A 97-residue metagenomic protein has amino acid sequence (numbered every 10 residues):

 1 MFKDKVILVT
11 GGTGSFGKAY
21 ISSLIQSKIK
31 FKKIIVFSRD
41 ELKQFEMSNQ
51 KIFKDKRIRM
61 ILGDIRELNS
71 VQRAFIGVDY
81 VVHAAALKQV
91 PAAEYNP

Functional and structural regions predicted by a protein language model:
K3-D4, F31: Phosphate-coordination loops involved in phosphoryl transfer and adenosine-cofactor binding
K5-Q26: N-terminal Rossmann NAD(P)H-binding glycine-rich loop of SDR-like oxidoreductase domains
L8, I35, I61: Conserved Rossmann-like nucleotide-binding pocket used by diverse enzymes that bind dinucleotide cofactors
T10, F37, V81-A85: SDR active-site strand-loop-helix element
S15, L42-K43, R66: Short alpha-helical
I25, I29-K43: Conserved glycine-rich Rossmann-like NAD(P)H-binding loop of the short-chain dehydrogenase/reductase
K43-N49: Short alpha-helix adjacent to the SAM-binding motif of class I
N49-I58, L62-P97: NAD(P)H-binding glycine-rich loop region in Rossmannoid oxidoreductase-like domains and their noncatalytic homologs
